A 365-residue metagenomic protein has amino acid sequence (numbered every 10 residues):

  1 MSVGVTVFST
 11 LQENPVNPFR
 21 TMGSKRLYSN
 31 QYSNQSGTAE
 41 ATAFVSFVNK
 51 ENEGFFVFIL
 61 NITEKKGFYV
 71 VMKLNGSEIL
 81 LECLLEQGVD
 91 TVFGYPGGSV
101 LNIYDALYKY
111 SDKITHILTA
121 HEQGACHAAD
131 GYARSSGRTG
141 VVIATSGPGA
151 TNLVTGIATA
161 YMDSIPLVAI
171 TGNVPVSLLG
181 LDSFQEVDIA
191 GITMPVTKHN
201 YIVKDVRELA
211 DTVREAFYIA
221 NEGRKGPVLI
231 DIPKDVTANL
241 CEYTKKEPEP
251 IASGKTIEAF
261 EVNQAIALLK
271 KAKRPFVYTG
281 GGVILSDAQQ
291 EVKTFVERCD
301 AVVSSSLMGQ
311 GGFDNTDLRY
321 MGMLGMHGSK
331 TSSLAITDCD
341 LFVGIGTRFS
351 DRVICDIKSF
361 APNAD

Functional and structural regions predicted by a protein language model:
S2-T6: Compositionally biased low-complexity segments enriched in histidine and/or tyrosine
V7-F8, N14-R20, R26, Y32 (+2 more regions): N-terminal amphipathic/hydrophobic targeting modules at extreme N-termini, encompassing cleavable Sec/SRP-type signal
P15, T42, E53-F55, K66 (+3 more regions): Intrinsically disordered, low-complexity regions of eukaryotic proteins
R20, L60-T63, Y69, A267: Residues marking helix boundaries in flexible regions
S24, Y28, E64, F68-M72: N-terminal low-complexity/intrinsically disordered extensions
Y69-D365: N-terminal alpha/beta PP-like core and its mobile active-site loop of ThDP/TPP-dependent enzymes
